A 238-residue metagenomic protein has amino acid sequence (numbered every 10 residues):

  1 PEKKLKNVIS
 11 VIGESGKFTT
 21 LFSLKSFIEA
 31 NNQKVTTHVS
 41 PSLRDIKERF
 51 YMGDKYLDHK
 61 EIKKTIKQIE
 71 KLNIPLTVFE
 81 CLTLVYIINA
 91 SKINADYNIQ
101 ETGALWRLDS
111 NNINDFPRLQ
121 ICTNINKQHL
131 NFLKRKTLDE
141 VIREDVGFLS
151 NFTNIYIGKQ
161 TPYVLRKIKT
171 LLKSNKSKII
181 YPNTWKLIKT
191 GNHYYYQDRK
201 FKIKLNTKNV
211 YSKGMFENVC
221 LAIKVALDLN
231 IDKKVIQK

Functional and structural regions predicted by a protein language model:
P1, K67-E70, D198-L205: The feature captures the short pre-catalytic strand/loop hairpin that immediately precedes and shapes the active-site
E2-L5, A30-D115, N124-K127, N131-K136 (+2 more regions): ATP-dependent carboxylate-amine ligase catalytic core
K6, I93-E101, L108, P117-Q237: Acidic, Mg2+-coordinating active-site environments of NTP-dependent enzymes
I9-V11: Hydrophobic anchor at the beta1->P-loop junction of P-loop NTPases
E14-K17: Di-metal (Zn2+ and/or Mg2+/Mn2+) metal-binding site signature of metallo-dependent hydrolases with the MBL/beta-CASP
T20-S23: Hydrophobic positions on the alpha1 helix immediately C-terminal to the Walker A/P-loop
K25-F27: Histidine-anchored nucleotide/phosphate-binding helix
